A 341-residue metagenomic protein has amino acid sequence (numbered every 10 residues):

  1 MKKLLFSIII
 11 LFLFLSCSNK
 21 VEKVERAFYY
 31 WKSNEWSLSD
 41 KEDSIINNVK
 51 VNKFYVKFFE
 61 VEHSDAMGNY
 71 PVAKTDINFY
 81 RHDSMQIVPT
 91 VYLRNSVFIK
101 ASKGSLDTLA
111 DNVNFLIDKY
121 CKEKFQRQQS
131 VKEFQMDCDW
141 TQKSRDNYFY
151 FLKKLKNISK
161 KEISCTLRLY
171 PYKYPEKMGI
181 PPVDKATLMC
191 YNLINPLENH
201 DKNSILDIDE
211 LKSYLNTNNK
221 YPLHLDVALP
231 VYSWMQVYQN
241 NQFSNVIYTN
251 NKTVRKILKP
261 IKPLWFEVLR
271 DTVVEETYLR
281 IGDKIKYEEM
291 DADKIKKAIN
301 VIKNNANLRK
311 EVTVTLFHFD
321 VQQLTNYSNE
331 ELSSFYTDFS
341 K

Functional and structural regions predicted by a protein language model:
K2-I10: Sec-dependent signal peptide recognition, specifically the positively charged N-region followed immediately by
L13-S16: C-terminal motif of bacterial Sec signal peptides marking the signal peptidase cleavage site
V21, A27, E62, A66-L188: Chitinase-like catalytic core of GlcNAc-active glycosidases
S39-H63, K119-R127: Catalytic domains of carbohydrate-active enzymes, especially glycoside hydrolases
K50, S130-K132, E176-N195, N250-P263 (+1 more regions): Structural recognition of alpha->loop->beta junctions
F54, M136, A186, V227 (+1 more regions): Conserved, mostly hydrophobic/aromatic
K153-N251: Substrate-binding surface in catalytic domains of secreted glycosidases
Y232, N240-K341: Substrate-binding cleft of secreted/luminal carbohydrate-active enzymes
